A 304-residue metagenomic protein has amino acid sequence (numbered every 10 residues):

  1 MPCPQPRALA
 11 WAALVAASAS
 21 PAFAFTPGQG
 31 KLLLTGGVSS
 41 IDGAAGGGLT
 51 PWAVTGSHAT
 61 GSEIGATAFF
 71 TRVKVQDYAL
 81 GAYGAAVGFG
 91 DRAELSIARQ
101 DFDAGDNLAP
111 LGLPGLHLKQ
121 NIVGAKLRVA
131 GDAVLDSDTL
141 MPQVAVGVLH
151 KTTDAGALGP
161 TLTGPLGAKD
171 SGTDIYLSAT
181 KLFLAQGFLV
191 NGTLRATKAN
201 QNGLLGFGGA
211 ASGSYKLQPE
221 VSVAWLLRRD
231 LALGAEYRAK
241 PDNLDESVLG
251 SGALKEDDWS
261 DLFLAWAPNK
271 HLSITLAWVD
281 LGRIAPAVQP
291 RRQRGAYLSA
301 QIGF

Functional and structural regions predicted by a protein language model:
M1-T35: Cleavable N-terminal export/targeting peptides
F25-I175, T180-F188, K240-G252, D261-W266 (+2 more regions): Transmembrane beta-barrel domains of Gram-negative outer membranes and organellar outer membranes
L95-I97, L233, I274-L276: Short hydrophobic/aromatic-rich beta-strand segments that constitute the beta-sheet cores of beta-sandwich/beta-barrel
T163-L249: Detector for outer-membrane/organellar transmembrane beta-barrel domains, recognizing the amphipathic beta-strand
L254-F304: Predominantly the C-terminal beta-signal and adjacent terminal strand-loop region of outer-membrane beta-barrel
